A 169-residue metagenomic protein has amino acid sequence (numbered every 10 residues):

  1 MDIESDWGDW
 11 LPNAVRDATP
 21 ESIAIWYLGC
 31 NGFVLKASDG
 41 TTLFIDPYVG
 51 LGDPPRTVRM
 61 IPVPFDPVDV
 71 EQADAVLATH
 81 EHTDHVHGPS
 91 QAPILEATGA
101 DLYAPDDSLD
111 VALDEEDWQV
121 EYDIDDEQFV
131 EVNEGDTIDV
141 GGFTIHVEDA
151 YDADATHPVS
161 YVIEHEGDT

Functional and structural regions predicted by a protein language model:
D2-A18, A104-G167: Metallo-beta-lactamase
W7-A18, V34-A78, P89-P93: Pre-active-site segment of Zn-dependent metallo-hydrolases
S22-A24, T98-L102, D168-T169: Short active-site oxyanion
I25, L35, T42-I45, T144-V147 (+1 more regions): Short hydrophobic-aromatic micro-motifs
I25-G29, D152-A155: A short catalytic or substrate-binding loop motif that flags glycine-/basic-rich loops and adjacent residues that bind
L28, S38, E164-E166: A short, compositionally biased micro-patch
G52-V58, A78-H82, H146-D152, D168-T169: Short, flexible loop segments at the rims of nucleotide/cofactor-binding pockets, characterized by
P64-I138: Active-site HxH/HxHxD metal-binding segment of metal-dependent hydrolases
